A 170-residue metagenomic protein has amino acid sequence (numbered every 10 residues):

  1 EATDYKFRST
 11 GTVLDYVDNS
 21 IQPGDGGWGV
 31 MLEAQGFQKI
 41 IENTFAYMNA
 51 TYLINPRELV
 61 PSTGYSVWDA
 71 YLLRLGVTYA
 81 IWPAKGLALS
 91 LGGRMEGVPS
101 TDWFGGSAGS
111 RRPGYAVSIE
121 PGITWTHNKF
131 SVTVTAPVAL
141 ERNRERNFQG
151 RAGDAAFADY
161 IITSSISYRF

Functional and structural regions predicted by a protein language model:
E1-S66: Outer-membrane pore/translocation modules
P56-F170: Outer membrane beta-barrel transmembrane domains
